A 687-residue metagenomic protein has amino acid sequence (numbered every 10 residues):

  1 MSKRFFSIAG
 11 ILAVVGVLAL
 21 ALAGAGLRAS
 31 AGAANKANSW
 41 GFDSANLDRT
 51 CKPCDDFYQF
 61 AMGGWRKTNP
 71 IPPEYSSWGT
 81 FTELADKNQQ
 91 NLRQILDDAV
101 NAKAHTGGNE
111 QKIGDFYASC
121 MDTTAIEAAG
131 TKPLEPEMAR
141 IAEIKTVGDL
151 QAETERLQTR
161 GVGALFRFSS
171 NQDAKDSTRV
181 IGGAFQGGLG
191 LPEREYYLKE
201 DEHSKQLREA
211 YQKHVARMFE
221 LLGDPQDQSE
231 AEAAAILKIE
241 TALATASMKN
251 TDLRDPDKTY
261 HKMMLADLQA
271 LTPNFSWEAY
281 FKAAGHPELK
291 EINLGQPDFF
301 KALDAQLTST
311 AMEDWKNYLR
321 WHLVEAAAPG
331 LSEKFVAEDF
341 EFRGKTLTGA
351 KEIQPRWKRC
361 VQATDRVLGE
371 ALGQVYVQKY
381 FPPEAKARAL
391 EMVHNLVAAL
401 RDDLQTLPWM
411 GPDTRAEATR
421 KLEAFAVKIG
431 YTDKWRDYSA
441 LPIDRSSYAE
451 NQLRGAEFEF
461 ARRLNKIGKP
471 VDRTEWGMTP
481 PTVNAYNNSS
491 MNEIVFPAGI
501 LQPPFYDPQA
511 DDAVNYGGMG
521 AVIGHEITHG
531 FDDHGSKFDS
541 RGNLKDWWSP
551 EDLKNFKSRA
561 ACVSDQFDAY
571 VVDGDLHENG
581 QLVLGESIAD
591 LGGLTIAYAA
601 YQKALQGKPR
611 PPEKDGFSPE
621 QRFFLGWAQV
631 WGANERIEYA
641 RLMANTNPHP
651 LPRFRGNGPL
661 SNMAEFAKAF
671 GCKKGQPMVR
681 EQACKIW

Functional and structural regions predicted by a protein language model:
M1-V14: Bacterial N-terminal signal peptides that target proteins for export
I11-A23: Bacterial N-terminal signal peptides
L22-A33: Signal peptide processing junction and immediate N-terminal pro/mature segment of secreted/exported proteins
A34-A45: Short, Gly/Pro- and small/polar-rich lid/capping loops
N35, A85, I236, L271-N274 (+6 more regions): Intrinsically disordered, low-complexity linker/terminal regions across diverse proteins
N35-K36, C51-I126: Active-site-surrounding "flap" and adjacent substrate/cofactor-binding loops of secreted or lumenal enzymes, prototyped
L47-K67, Y197, D201-L221, L584 (+1 more regions): Hydrophobic/aromatic-rich, well-ordered segments within soluble, folded domains that form packed cores
A99-N395: Noncatalytic, helix-rich "gating/capping" subdomain that lines the substrate-entry/channel surface of large enzyme
